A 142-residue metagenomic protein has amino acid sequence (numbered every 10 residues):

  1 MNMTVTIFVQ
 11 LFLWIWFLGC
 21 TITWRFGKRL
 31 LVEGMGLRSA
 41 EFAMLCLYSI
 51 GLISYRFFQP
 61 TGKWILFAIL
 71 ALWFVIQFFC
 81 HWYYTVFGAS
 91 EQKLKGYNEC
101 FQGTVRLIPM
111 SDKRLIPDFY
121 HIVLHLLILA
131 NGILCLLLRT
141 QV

Functional and structural regions predicted by a protein language model:
T6-C20, H125-G132: Alpha-helical transmembrane segments
F12-A43, W73, F79-W82: Hydrophobic transmembrane helix segments
G36-Y48, P117-L126: Alpha-helical transmembrane segments of polytopic membrane proteins
S49-L66: Juxtamembrane helix-break-helix junctions at the cytosolic face of small multi-pass alpha-helical membrane proteins
F67-F74: Hydrophobic alpha-helical segments of small multi-pass membrane proteins
H81-G103: Juxtamembrane non-transmembrane "cap" segments at the membrane-aqueous interface of multi-pass membrane proteins
C100-L127: Individual transmembrane alpha-helices with interfacial aromatic-anchor signatures
L134-V142: Juxtamembrane boundary at the C-terminal end of a transmembrane helix
